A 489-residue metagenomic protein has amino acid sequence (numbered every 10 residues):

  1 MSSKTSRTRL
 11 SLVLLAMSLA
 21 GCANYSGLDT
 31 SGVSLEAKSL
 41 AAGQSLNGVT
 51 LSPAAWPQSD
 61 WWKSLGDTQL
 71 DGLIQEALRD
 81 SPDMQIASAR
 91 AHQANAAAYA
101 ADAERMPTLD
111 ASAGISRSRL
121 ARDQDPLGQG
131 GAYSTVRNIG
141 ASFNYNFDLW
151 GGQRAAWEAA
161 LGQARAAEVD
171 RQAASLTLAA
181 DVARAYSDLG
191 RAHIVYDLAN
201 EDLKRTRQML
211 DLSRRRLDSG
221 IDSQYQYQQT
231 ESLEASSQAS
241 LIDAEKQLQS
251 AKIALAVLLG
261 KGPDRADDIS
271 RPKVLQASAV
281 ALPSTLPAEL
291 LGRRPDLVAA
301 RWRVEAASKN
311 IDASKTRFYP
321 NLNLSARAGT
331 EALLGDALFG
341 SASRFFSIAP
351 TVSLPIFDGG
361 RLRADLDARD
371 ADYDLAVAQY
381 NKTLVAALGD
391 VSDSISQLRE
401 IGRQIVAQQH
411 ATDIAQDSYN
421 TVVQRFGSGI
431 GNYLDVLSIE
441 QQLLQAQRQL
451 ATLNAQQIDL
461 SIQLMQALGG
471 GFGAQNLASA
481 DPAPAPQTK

Functional and structural regions predicted by a protein language model:
S2-R79, R137, L161, E245-G292 (+3 more regions): Terminal intrinsically disordered/low-complexity segments used for targeting and assembly
A23-D181, L322-A326, I356-L366: Short flexible linkers and secondary-structure junctions
D67, D80-D83, N146, H193 (+3 more regions): Short loop-to-helix capping motifs
Q85-I86, D102, F147-S175, Y225 (+6 more regions): Sec/SRP-type N-terminal targeting helices
R137-F143, A185, L286, F346-V352: Hydrophobic, lipid-facing positions within transmembrane beta-strands of outer-membrane proteins
Q153, G162, V169-L286, Q397 (+3 more regions): Periplasmic alpha-helical coiled-coil/stalk elements that build and connect Gram-negative outer-membrane
L217-I221, F426-I430, A467-G471: A short glycine-centered flexible hinge/capping loop motif at secondary-structure junctions
